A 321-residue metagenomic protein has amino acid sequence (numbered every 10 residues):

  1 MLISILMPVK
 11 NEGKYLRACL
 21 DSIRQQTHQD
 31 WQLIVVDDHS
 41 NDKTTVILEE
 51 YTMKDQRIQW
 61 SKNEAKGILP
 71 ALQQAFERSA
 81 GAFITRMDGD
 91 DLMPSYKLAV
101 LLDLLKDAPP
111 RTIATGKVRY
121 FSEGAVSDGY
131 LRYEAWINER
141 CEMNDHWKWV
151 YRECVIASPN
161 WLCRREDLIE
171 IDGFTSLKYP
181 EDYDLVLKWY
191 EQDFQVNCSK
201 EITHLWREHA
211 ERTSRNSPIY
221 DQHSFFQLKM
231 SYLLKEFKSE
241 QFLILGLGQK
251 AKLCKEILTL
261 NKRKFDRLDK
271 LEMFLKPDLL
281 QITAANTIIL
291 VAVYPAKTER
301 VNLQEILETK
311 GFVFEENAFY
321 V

Functional and structural regions predicted by a protein language model:
D21-D30: Short, acidic, metal-binding catalytic loop of nucleotide-sugar glycosyltransferases
D37-V46, D88: A conserved acidic beta->alpha catalytic loop
K43, D91-L104: Acidic donor-binding/catalytic loop of UDP-sugar-dependent glycosyltransferases, especially processive GT2
T45-R78: Conserved donor nucleotide-binding strand/loop of the catalytic core
I68-A71, F76, A99-D167, I171: Flexible acidic/His/Gly-enriched loops in nucleotide-sugar-dependent glycosyltransferase catalytic domains
I84: Short aromatic/hydrophobic "clamp" motif used to bind/position activated sugar donors
R140-S217: Conserved nucleotide-sugar donor-binding catalytic segment
E201-H209, R215-S239: Catalytic core of nucleotide-sugar-dependent glycosyltransferases
